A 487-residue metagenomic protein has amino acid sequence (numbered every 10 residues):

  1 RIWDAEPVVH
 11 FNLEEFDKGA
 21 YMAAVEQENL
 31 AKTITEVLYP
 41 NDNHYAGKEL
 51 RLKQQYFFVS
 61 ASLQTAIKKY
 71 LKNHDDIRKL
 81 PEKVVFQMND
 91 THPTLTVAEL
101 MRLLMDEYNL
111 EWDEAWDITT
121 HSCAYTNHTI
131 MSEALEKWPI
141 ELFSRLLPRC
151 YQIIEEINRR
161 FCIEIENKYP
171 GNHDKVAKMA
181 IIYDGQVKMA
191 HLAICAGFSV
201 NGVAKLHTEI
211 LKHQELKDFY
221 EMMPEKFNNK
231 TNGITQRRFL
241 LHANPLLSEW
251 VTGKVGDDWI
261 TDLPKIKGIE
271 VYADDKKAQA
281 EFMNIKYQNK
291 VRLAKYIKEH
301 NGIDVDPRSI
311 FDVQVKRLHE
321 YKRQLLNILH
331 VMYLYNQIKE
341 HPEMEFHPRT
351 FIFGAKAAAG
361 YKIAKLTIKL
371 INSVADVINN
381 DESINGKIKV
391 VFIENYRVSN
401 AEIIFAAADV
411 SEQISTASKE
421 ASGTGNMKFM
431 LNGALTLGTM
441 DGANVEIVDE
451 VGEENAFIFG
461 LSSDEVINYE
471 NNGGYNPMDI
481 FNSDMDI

Functional and structural regions predicted by a protein language model:
R1-I487: A conserved ligand/cofactor-binding region detector
